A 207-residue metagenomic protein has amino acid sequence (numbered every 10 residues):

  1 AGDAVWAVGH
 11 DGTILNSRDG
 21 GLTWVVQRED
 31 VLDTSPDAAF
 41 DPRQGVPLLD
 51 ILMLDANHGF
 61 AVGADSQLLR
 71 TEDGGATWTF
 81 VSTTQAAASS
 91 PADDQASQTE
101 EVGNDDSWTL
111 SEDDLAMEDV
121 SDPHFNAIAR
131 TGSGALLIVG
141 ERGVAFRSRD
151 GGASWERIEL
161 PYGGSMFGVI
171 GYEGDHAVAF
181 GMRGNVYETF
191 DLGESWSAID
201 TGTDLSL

Functional and structural regions predicted by a protein language model:
A1-L207: Residue-level hotspots at or immediately adjacent to binding/recognition sites across diverse folds
